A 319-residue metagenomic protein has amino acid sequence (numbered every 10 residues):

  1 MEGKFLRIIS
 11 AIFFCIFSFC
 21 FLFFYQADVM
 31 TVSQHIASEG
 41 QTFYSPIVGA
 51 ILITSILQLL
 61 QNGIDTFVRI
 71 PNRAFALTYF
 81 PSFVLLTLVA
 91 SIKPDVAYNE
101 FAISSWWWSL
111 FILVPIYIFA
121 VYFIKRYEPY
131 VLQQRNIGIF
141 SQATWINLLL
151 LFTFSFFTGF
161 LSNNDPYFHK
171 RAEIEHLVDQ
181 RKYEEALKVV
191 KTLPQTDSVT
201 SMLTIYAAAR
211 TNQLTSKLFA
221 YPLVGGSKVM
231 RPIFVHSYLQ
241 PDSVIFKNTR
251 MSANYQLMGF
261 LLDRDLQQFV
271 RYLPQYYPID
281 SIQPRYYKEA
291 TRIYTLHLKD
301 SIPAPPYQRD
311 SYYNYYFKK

Functional and structural regions predicted by a protein language model:
M1-F80: Membrane-anchoring hydrophobic segments
S18-F23, P81-I92, L151-T158: Aromatic-anchored segments of alpha-helical transmembrane domains
N62-L77, N99-F101, E128-Q142: Membrane-interface helix-boundary motifs at transmembrane edges
A76-L132: Membrane-embedded alpha-helical segments of integral membrane proteins
G138-S162: Internal/C-terminal transmembrane anchor helices
T144, A209-F234, R292-K319: Alpha-helical linker/edge segments of TPR/alpha-solenoid repeat scaffolds and analogous pre-/post-domain helices
N163-L273: Soluble catalytic regions of membrane-associated enzymes that act on cell-envelope and secretory-pathway components
K247-K319: Solvent-exposed soluble domains appended to multi-pass membrane proteins
